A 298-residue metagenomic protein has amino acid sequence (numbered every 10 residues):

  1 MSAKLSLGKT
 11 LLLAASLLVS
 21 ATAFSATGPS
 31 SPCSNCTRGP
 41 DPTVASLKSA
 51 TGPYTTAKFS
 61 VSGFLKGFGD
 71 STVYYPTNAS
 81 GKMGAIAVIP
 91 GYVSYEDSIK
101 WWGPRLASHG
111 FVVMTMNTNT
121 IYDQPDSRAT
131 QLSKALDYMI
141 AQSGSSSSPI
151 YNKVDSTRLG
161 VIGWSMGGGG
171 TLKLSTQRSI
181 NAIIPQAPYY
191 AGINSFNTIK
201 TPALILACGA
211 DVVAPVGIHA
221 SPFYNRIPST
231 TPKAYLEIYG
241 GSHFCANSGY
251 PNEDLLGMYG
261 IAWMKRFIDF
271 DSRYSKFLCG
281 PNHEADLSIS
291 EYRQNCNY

Functional and structural regions predicted by a protein language model:
S2-L12: Bacterial N-terminal signal peptides that target proteins for export
T27-G81: N-terminal cap/lid segment of alpha/beta-hydrolase-fold proteins
N78-G81, D126-G169: Gly/Ser-rich "nucleophile elbow"/oxyanion-hole loop immediately N-terminal to the catalytic nucleophile in hydrolases
K82-G91: Short beta-strand element of the alpha/beta-hydrolase
D97-N117: Short amphipathic alpha-helix adjacent to the substrate-entry channel of hydrolases
G168-R178: Short glycine-enriched nucleophile-adjacent loop and the immediately C-terminal alpha-helix near the catalytic center
S179-Y190: A conserved short beta-strand
T198-F270: Active-site-adjacent alpha-helix of alpha/beta-hydrolase-fold enzymes
